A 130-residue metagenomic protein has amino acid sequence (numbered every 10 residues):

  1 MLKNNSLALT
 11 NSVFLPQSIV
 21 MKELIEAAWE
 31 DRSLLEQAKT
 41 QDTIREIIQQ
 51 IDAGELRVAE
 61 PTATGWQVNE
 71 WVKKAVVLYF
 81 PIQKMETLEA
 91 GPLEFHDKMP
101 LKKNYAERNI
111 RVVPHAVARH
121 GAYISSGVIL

Functional and structural regions predicted by a protein language model:
L2-K3, L7, Q17-R111: Terminal amphipathic alpha-helical/low-complexity segments used for targeting or macromolecular assembly
A106, I110-L130: Structural signal for interior beta-strand "rungs" in well-ordered beta-sheet cores of soluble enzyme domains
